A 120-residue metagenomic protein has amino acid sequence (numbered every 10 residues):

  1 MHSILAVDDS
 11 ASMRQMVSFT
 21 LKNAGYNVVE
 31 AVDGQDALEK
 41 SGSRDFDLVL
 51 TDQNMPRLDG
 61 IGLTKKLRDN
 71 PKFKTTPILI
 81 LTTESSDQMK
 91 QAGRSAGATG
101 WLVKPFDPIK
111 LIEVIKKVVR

Functional and structural regions predicted by a protein language model:
Q15-N23: Charged docking surfaces used in two-component/phosphorelay signaling
E30-L48, Q91: Acidic, metal-coordinating helix/loop segments flanking the phosphotransfer/catalytic sites of two-component signaling
D52, T82: Active-site residues of response regulator receiver
M55: Receiver (REC) domain active-site loop signature in two-component systems and cognate sites in sensor histidine kinases
F106-I115: C-terminal output helix
